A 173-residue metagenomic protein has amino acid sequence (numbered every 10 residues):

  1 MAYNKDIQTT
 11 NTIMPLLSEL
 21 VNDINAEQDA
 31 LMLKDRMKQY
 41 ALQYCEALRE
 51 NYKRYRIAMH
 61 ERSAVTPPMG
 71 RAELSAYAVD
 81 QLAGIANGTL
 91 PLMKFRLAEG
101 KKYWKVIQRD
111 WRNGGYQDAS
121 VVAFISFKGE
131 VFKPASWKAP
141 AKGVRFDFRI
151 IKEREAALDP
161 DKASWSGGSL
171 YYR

Functional and structural regions predicted by a protein language model:
K5-I7, T12, I24-A26, A30 (+4 more regions): Short linear motifs in intrinsically disordered/low-complexity regions
D6-F95: Negatively charged, low-complexity tracts enriched in Asp/Glu with abundant Ser/Thr
E73, P91, Q117-D118, F146 (+1 more regions): Polar low-complexity intrinsically disordered regions enriched in Ser/Thr and small residues
A83-A123: Exposed beta-strand-loop-beta-strand "reactive/processing" segments of non-cytosolic proteins
K128-P160: A short, surface-exposed interaction/processing loop segment used at functional sites
D161-R173: Cysteine/selenocysteine-centered motifs that mediate thiol-based redox chemistry or coordinate metal-sulfur cofactors
